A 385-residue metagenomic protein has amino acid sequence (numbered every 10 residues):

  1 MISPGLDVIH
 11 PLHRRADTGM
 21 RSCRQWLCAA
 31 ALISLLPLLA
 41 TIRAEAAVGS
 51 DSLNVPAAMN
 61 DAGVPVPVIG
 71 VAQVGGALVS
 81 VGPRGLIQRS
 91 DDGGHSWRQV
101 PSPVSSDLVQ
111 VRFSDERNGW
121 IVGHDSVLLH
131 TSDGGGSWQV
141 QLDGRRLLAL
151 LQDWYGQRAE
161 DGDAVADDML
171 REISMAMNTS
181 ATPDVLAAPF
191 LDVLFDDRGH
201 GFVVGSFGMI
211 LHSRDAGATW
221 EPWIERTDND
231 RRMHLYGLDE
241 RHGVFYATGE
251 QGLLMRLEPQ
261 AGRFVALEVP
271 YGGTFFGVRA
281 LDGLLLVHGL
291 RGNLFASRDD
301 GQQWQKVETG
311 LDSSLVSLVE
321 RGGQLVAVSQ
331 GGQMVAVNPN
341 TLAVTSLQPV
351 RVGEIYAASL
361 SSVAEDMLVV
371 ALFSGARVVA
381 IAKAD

Functional and structural regions predicted by a protein language model:
I2, A44-D385: Residue-level hotspots at or immediately adjacent to binding/recognition sites across diverse folds
P4-A30: Bacterial N-terminal signal peptides that target proteins for export
C28-L38: Bacterial N-terminal signal peptides
